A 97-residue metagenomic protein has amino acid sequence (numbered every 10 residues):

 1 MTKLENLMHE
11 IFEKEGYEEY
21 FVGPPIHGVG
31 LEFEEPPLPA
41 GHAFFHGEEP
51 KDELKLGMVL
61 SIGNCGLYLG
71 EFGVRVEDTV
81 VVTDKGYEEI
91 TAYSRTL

Functional and structural regions predicted by a protein language model:
M1-L97: Active-site neighborhoods and metal-handling regions in enzymes and metal-associated proteins
